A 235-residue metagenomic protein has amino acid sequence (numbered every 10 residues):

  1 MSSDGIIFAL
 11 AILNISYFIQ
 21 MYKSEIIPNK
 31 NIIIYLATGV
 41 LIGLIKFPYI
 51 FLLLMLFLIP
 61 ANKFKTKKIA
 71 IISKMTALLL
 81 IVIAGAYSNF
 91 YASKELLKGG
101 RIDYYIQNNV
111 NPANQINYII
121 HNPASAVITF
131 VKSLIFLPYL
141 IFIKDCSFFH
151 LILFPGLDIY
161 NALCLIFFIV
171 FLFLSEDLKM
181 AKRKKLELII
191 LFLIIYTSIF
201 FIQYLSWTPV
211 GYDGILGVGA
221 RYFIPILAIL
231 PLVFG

Functional and structural regions predicted by a protein language model:
M1-I7: Short acidic/glycine- and proline-prone juxtamembrane loop motifs at membrane-interface regions of multi-pass membrane
F8-K23: Specific aromatic-rich, kink-prone transmembrane helix
A11-I15, K46, L53-L54, A162-F171 (+1 more regions): Hydrophobic cores of alpha-helical transmembrane segments in multi-pass inner/ER membrane proteins, independent
Q20-I27, I50-V82: Perimembrane helix-loop-helix junctions
I26, F64-S73, V170-I194: Membrane-interface helix-loop-helix junctions at transmembrane boundaries of multi-pass membrane enzymes, predominantly
N31-F47, L52-L58: Membrane-interface alpha helices of multi-pass inner-membrane proteins
A86-E176: Membrane-lumen/periplasm interface segments of multi-pass, membrane-embedded glycan/lipid transferases
Y204-I224: Membrane-helix boundary/interfacial segments in multi-pass membrane proteins
